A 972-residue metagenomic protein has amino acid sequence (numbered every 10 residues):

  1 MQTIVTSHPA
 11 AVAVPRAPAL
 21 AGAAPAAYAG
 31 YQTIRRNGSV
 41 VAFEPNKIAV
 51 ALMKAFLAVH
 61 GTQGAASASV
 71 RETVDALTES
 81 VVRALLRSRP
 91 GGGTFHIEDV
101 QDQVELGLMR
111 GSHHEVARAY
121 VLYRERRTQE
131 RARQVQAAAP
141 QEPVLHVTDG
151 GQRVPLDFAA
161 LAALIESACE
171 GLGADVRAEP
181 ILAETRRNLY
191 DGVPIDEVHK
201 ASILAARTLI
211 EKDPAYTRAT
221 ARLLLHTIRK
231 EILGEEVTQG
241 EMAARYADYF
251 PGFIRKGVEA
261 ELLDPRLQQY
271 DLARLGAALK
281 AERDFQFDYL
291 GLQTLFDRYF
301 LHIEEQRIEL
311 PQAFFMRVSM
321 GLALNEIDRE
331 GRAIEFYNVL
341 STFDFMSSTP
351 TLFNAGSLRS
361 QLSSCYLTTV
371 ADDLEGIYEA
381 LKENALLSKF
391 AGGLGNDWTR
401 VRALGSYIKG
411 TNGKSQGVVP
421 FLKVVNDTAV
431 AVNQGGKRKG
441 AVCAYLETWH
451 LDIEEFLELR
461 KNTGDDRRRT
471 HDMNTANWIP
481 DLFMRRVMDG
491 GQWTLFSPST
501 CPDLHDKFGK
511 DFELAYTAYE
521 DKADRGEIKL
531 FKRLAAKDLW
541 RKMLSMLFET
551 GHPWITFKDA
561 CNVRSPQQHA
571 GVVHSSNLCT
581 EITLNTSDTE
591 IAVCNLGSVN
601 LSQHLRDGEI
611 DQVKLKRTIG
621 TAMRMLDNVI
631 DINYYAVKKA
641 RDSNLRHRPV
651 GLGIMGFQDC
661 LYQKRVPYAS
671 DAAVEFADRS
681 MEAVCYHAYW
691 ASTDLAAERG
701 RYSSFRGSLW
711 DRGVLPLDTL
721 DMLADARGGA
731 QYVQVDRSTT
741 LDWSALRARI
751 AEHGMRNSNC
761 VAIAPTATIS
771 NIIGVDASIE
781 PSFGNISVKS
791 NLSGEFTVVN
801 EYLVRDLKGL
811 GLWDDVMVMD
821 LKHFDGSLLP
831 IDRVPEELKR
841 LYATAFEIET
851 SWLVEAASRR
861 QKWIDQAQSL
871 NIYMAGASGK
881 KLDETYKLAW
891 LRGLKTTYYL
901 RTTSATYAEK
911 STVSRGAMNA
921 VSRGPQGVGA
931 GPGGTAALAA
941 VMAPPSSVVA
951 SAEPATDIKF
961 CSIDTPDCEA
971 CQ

Functional and structural regions predicted by a protein language model:
M1-A23, R133, S911-Q972: Acidic, low-complexity intrinsically disordered tails
M1-Q32, S39, A66-A159, S167-M316 (+1 more regions): Core nucleic-acid recognition elements
I48-A58, A159-A168, Y378-L386, R402 (+8 more regions): Extended active-site and interfacial segments that coordinate phosphate-rich ligands in large catalytic machineries
A76-E79, Q103-L108, V193, T208 (+7 more regions): Core structural elements
H113-E115, A119-R127, T217-G257, I479-P480 (+12 more regions): Terminal amphipathic helices with adjacent charged low-complexity linkers/tails
E130, R266-T294, T583-N585, L626-D631 (+4 more regions): Catalytic alpha/beta core of large soluble enzyme barrels
V147-G150, H226-A281, S363-Q612, Y635-D642 (+6 more regions): Active-site cavity-forming subdomains of large catalytic enzyme subunits
T618-R641, L645, P667-T766, E836-K839 (+2 more regions): Internal maturation/activation junctions in enzymes
